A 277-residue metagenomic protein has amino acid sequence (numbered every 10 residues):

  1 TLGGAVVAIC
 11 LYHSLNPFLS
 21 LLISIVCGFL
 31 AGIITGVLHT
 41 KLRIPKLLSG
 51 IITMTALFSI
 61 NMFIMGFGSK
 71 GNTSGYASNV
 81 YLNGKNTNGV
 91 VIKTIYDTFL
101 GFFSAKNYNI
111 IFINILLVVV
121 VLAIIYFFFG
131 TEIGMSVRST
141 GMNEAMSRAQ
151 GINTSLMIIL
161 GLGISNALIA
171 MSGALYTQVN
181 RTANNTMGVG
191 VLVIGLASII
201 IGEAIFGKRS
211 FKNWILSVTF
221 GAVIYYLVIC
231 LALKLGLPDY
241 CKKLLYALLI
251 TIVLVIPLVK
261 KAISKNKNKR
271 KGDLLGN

Functional and structural regions predicted by a protein language model:
T1-K41, G66, R209-S210, K234: Membrane-embedded helix boundary and interhelical linker motif in transport proteins
T1-V6, P17-F18, L38-I52, I133-S136 (+4 more regions): Short, non-helical or kinked segments that cap or interrupt transmembrane helices
N16, N107-M187, L192: Helix-loop-helix "hairpin" substructures at the membrane interface of multi-pass membrane proteins
P17-T55, L116-V119, F220-G221, Y225: Alpha-helical transmembrane segments within multi-pass membrane transporters and channels
L22, I169-L244: Transmembrane alpha-helical segments in multi-pass inner-membrane proteins
K46, G50-T53, L57-G130, L160 (+1 more regions): Transmembrane helix-bundle core of multi-pass membrane transporters and related energy-transducing complexes
L47, G75-A77, I110-I115, I158 (+2 more regions): Loop-to-transmembrane alpha-helix initiation sites
V80, T87, M142-A149, N153-L156 (+2 more regions): Cytosolic-side transmembrane-helix boundaries in multi-pass membrane proteins
